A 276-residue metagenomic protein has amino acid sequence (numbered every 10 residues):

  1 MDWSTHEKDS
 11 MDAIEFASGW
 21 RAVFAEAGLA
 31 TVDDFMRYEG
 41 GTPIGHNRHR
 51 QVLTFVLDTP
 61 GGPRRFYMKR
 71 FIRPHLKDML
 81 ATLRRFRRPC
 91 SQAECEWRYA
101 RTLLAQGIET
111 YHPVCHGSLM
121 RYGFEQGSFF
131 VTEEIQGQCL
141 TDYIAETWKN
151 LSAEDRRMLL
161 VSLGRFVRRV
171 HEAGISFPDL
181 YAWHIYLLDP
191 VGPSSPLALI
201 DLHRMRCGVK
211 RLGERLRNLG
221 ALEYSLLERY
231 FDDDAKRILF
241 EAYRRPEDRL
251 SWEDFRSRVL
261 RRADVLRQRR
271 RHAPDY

Functional and structural regions predicted by a protein language model:
M1-P43: Juxta-kinase regulatory segment immediately upstream of eukaryotic protein kinase catalytic domains
A30-T141, R168, E172-A173, Y276: Conserved ATP-binding subdomain of kinase catalytic cores across diverse folds
Q136, A182, R204: Short, glycine/acidic-enriched loop or turn micro-motifs at the edges of active sites
L140-N150: AlphaC helix of the protein kinase catalytic domain
E172-A182: Catalytic-loop of the protein kinase fold
L180-P190: Hydrophobic residue at the +6 position relative to the catalytic HRD Asp in the kinase catalytic loop
S194-H272: C-lobe/activation-segment region of protein kinase-like
